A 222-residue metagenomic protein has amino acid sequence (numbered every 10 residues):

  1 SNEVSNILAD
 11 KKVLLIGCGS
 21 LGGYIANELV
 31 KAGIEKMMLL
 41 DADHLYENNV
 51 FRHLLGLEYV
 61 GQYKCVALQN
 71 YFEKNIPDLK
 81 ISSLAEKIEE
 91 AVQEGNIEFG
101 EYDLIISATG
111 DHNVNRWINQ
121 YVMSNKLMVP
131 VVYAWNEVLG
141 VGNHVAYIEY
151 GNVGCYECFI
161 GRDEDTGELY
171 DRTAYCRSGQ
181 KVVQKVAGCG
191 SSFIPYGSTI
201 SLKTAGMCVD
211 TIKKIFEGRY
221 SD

Functional and structural regions predicted by a protein language model:
S1-V13: N-terminal charged helix/coil linker that caps or initiates catalytic domains
I16-G17: Conserved N-terminal Rossmann-fold NAD(P)-binding element of oxidoreductases
L21-G22: Hydrophobic/small residue at the entry helix of a nucleotide-binding pocket
K31-K36: Conserved S-adenosyl-L-methionine
A42-D78: Glycine-rich phosphate-binding loop and adjoining beta1-alpha1-beta2 segment of Rossmann-like nucleotide-binding folds
Q69-D103, T109-D111: A structured beta-alpha segment of the ubiquitous adenosine-cofactor-binding alpha/beta core
G100-L104, A108-D222: Glycine-rich phosphate/adenylate-binding loop
